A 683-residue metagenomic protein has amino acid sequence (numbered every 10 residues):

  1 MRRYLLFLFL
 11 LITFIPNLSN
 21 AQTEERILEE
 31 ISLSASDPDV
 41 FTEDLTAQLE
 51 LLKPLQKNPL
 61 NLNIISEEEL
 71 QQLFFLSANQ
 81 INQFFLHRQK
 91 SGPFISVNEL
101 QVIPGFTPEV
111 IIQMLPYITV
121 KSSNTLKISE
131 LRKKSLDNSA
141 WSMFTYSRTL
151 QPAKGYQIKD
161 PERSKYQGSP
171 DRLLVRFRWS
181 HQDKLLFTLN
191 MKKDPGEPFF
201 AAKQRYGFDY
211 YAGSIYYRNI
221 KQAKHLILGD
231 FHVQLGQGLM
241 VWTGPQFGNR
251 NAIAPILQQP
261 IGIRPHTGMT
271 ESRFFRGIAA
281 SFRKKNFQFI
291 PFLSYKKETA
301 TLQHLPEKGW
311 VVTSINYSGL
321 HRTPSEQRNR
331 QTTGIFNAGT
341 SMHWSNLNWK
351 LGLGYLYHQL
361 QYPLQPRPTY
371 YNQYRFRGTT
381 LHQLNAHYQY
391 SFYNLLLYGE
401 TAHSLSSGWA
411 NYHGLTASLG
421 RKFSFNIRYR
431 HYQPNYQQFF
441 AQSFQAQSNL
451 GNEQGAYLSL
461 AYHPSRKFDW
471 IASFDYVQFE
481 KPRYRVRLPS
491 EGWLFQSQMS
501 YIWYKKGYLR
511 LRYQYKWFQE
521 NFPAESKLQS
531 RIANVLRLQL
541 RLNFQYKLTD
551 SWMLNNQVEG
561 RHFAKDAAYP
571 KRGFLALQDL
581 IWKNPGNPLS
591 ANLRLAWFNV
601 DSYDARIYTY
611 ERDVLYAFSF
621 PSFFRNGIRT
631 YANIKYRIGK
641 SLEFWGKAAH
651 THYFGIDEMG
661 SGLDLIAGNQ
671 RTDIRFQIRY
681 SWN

Functional and structural regions predicted by a protein language model:
M1-E25: Bacterial Sec-dependent N-terminal signal peptides
R3, R163-P170, R273-F275, L293 (+2 more regions): Exposed, low-structure sequence patches enriched in small/polar residues
D39-K53, K90-P93, Q101-L136, L235 (+1 more regions): Alpha-helical interaction/regulatory segments in DNA maintenance proteins
T46-I95, M114-T119, K193, E197: Amphipathic, charged-and-aliphatic alpha-helical interface segments that function as noncatalytic docking
E130-P161, W179, D183-L189, L226 (+3 more regions): Transmembrane beta-strand segments of Gram-negative outer membrane beta-barrel proteins
Q151-E162, Y166-V175, W179-F187, M191-G196 (+4 more regions): Outer-membrane beta-barrel translocator/receptor signature
K192-Y210, R264-E271, R328-Q331, A402-S404 (+1 more regions): Outer-membrane beta-barrel proteins
R205-I263, T267-T299, L419, F423-Y436 (+1 more regions): Outer membrane beta-barrel
